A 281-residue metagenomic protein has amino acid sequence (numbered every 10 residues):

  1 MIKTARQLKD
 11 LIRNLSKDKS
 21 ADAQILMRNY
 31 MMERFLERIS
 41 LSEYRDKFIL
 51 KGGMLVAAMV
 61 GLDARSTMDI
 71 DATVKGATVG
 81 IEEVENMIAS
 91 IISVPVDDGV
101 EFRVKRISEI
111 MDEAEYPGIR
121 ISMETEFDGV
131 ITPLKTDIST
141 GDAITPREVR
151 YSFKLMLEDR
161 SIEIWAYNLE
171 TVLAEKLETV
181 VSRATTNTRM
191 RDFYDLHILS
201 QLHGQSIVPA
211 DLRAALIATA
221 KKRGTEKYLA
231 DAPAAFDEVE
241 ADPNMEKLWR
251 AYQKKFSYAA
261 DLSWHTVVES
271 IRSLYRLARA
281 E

Functional and structural regions predicted by a protein language model:
M1-F48, A57-S66, I70-E281: Structured mid-to-C-terminal alpha-helical surface segments
